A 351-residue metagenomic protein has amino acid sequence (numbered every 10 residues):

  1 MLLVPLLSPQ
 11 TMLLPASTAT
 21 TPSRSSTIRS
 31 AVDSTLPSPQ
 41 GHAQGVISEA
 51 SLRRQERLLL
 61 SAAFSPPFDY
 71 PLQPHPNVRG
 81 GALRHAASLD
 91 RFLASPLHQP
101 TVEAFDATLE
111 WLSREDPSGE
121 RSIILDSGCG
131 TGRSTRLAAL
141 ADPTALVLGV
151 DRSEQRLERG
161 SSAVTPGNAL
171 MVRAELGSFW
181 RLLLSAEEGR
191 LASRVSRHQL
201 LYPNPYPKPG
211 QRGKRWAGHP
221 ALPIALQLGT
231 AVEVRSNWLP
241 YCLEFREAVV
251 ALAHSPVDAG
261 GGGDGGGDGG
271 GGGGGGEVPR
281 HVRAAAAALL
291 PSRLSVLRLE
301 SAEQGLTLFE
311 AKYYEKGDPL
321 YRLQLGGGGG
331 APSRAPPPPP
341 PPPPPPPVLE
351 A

Functional and structural regions predicted by a protein language model:
M1-P22: N-terminal chloroplast transit peptides
S34-I123, R133-L140: S-adenosyl-L-methionine
G128-G132: Class I SAM-dependent methyltransferase "Motif I" SAM/SAH-binding loop
S153: Conserved SAM/SAH-binding beta-strand->alpha-helix loop
S162-A192: S-adenosyl-L-methionine
G213-L222: Charged helix-capping and loop-helix junction motifs
L228-S236: Conserved beta-strand signature within the Rossmann-like core of class I S-adenosyl-L-methionine
E247, S255-G261, G275-P336, L349: Class I S-adenosyl-L-methionine
